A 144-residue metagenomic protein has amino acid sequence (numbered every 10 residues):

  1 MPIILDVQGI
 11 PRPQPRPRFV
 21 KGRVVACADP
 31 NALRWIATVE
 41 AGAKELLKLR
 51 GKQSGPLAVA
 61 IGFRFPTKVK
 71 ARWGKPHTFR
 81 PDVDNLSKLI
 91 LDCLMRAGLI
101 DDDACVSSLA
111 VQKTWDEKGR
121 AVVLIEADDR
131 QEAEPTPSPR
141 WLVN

Functional and structural regions predicted by a protein language model:
M1-N144: Acidic, proline/glycine-enriched N-terminal capping motif
